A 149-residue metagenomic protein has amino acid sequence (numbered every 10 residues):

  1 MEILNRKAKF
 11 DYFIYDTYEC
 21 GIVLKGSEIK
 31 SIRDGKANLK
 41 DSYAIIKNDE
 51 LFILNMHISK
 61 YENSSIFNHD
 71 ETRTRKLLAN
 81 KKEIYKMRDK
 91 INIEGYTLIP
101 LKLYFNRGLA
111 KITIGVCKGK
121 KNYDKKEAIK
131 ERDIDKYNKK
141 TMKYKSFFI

Functional and structural regions predicted by a protein language model:
M1-I149: Ribosome-associated RNA-binding proteins
